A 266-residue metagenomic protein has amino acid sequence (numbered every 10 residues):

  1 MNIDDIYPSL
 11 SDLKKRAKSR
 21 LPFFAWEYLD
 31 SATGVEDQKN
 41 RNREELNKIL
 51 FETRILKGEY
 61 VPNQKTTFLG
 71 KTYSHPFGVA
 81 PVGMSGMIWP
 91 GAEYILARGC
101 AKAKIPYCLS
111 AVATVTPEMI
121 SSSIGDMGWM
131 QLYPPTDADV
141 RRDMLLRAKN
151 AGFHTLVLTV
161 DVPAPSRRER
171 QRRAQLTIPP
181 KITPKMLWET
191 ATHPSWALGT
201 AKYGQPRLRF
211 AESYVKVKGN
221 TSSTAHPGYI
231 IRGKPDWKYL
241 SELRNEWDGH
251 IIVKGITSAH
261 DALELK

Functional and structural regions predicted by a protein language model:
M1-G70, P179-P235: An N-cap/entry alpha-helix motif that binds or orients negatively charged groups
K15, E118, S241: Active-site phosphate/pyrophosphate- and oxyanion-stabilizing loops and adjacent acidic/basic residues in soluble
A25, L69, Y73-F77, D126 (+1 more regions): A generic secondary-structure signal marking the coil-to-beta-strand transition
Y73-V112, P117: Glycine-rich active-site/cofactor-binding loop and its immediate structural neighborhood
F77-A80, Y107-L109, G128-L132, L156 (+1 more regions): Hydrophobic faces of well-ordered beta-strands that scaffold small-molecule active sites in alpha/beta enzyme cores
M84, R98, S123, T136-K266: Alpha/beta enzyme core
K102-S123, M127-R141: A gly/proline- and charged-residue-enriched helix-loop-helix capping module
